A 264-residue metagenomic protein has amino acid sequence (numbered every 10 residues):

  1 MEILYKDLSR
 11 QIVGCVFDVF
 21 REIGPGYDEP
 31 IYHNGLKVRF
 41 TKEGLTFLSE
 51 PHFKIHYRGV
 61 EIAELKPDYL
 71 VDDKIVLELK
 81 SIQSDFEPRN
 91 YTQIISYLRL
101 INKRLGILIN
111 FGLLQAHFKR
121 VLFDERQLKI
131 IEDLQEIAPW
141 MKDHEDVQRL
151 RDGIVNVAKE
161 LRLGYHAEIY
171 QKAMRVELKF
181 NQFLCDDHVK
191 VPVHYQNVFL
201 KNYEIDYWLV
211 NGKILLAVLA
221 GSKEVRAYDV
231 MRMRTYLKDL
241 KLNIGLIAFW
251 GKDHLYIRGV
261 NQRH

Functional and structural regions predicted by a protein language model:
M1-D7, A138-D143: Extreme N-terminal tail/first-helix region
E2-D18, Q148-N156: Short, hydrophobic/aliphatic alpha-helical segments
D7-R10, L65-D68, D143-Q148, I205-Y207: Short hydrophobic/aromatic-rich motifs at helix boundaries and adjacent loops
V19-E22, D28-D73, L114-E125, V155 (+3 more regions): Active-site metal-binding core of divalent-cation-utilizing nuclease and nuclease-like domains
D72-S81, E132-I137, I214-V218: Short, basic, helix/turn surface patches
V76, K80-L128, L219-H264: Nucleic-acid nuclease catalytic cores
K119-V157: Surface-exposed beta-loop interaction hotspot
